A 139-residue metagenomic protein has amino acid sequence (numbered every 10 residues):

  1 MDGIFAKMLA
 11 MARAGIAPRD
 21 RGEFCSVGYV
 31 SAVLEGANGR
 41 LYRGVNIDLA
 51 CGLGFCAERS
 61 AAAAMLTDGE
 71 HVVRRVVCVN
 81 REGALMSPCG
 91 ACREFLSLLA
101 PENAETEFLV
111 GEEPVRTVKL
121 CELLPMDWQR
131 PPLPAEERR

Functional and structural regions predicted by a protein language model:
M1-G22, E70-R139: C-terminal binding/interaction regions
C25-G36: Short beta-strand scaffold segments in enzyme catalytic cores
E35-A37, N46-I47: Histidine- and/or cysteine-centered catalytic micro-motif in compact active-site loops
R40-L41: Hydrophobic "anchor" residues
V45-R59: Compact, glycine-rich, soluble single-domain proteins
C56, S60, A91-E94: Short amphipathic alpha-helical face segments that pack within enzyme cores and frequently flank/anchor catalytic
R59-S60, A64, L99: Feature captures the catalytic cores and cofactor-binding loops of soluble hydro-lyases/lyases that act on carboxylate
T67: Juxtamembrane segments of multi-pass membrane glycosylation machinery that transfer sugars from lipid-linked donors
